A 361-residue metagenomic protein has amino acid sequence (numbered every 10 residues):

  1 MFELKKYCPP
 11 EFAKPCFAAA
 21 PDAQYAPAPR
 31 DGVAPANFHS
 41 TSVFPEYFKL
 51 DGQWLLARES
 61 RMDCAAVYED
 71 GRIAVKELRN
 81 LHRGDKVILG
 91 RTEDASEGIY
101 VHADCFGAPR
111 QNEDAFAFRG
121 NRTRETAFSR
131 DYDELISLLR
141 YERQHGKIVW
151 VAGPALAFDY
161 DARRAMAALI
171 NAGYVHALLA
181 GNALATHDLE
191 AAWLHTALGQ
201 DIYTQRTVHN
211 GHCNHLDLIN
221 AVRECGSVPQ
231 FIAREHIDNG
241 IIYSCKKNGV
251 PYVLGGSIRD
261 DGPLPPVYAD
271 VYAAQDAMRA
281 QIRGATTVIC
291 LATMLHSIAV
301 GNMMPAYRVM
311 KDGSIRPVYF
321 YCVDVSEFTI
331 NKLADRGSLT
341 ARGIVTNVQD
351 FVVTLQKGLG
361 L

Functional and structural regions predicted by a protein language model:
M1-H82: Long terminal accessory regions outside catalytic cores
L81-G90: Loop/turn positions that initiate beta-strands
E93-D94, A152-Y160, A183-T186, D260 (+1 more regions): Gly/Ser/Thr-rich loops at beta-strand to alpha-helix junctions that form or flank small-molecule/cofactor-binding
I99-A103, Y160-A165, D188-L194, L264-V267 (+2 more regions): Short acidic, glycine/serine/threonine-rich loops at helix termini
A108-T123, A221-E224, D261: Gly-rich Lys/Arg/Thr-decorated short loops/hinges at beta-loop-alpha junctions or inter-strand turns that position
D133-I148, L169, C245, R279-A285: Glycine-rich phosphate/diphosphate-binding loops that line cofactor/substrate pockets in enzymes
I148, I170, Y174-A221, C290: Active-site histidine-anchored catalytic micro-motif
D201-I202, R206-Y252, S257-V288, T293-L361: C-terminal functional extensions of proteins
